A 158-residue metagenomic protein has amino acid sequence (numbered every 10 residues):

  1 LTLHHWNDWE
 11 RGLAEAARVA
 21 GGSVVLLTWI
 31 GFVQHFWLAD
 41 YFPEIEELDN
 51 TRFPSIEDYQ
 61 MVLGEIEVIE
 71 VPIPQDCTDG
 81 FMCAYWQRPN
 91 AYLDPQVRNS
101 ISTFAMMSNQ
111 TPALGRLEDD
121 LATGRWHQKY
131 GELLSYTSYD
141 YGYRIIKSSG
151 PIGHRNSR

Functional and structural regions predicted by a protein language model:
L1-E10, I30: A short SAM/SAH-binding and catalytic strip from SAM-dependent methyltransferases
E10-V24: A short glycine-rich, Lys/Arg-flanked "PGG" loop and its adjoining helix->strand segment in the class I
G21-D58, D76-Y85: Conserved class I S-adenosyl-L-methionine
V24, E65-I66: Hydrophobic anchor at the start of a short beta-strand that flanks the dinucleotide cofactor-binding loop
E67-R158: Conserved Class I S-adenosyl-L-methionine
